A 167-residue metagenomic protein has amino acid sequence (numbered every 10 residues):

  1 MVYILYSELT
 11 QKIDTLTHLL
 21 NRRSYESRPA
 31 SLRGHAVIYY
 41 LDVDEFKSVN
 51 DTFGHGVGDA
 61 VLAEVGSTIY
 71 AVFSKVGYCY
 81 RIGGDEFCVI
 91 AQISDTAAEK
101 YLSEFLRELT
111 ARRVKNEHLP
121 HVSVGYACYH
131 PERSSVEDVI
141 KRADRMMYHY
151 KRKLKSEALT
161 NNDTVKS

Functional and structural regions predicted by a protein language model:
M1-L16, L20-H35: Signal-transducing coiled-coil linker helices
M1-Q11, Y40, E45, T52-F53 (+1 more regions): Gram-positive cell-envelope targeting signals
N21-V37, D44-S74, Y80-G84, C88-V89 (+3 more regions): Conserved long alpha-helical elements within nucleotide-processing catalytic cores of c-di-GMP signaling and class III
G34, K75, H118-V122: Residue-level signal for beta-strand positions within conserved beta-sheet cores that form or flank
I38, F87, V122-Y126: A structural signal for short, well-ordered beta-strand segments
R81-I82, L109-A127, E157-T160: Catalytic core regions of nucleotide second-messenger enzymes
S103, T110, C128-V165: Catalytic-core segments of nucleotide cyclases and related cyclic-nucleotide turnover enzymes
